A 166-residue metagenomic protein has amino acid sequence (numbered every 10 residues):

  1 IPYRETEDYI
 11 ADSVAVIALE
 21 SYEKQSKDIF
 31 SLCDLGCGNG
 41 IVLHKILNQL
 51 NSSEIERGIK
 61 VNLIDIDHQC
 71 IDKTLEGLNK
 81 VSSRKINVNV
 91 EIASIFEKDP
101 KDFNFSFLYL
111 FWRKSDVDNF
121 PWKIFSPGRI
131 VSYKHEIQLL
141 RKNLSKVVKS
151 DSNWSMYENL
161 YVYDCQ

Functional and structural regions predicted by a protein language model:
I1-E23: S-adenosyl-L-methionine
D28-G38: Conserved class I S-adenosyl-L-methionine
N39-I55: Conserved SAM-binding loop of SAM-dependent methyltransferases across substrates and taxa, primarily the Class I
K60-D65: Conserved SAM-binding motif I beta-strand of class I
T74: Conserved SAM-binding loop
R84-I95: Conserved SAM-binding strand-loop segment of SAM-dependent methyltransferases
N104-V117: A short SAM/SAH-binding and catalytic strip from SAM-dependent methyltransferases
K114-C165: C-terminal substrate-binding/active-site "lid" region of AdoMet-derived donor-dependent transferases
